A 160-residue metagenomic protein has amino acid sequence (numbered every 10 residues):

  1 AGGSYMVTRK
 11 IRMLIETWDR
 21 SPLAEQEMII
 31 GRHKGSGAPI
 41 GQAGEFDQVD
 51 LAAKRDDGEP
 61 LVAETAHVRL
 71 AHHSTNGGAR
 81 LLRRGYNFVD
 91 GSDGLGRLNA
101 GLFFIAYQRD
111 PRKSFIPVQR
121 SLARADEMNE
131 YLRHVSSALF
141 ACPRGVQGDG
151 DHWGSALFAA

Functional and structural regions predicted by a protein language model:
A1-A160: Long, histidine/aromatic-enriched segments associated with O2/redox biology
